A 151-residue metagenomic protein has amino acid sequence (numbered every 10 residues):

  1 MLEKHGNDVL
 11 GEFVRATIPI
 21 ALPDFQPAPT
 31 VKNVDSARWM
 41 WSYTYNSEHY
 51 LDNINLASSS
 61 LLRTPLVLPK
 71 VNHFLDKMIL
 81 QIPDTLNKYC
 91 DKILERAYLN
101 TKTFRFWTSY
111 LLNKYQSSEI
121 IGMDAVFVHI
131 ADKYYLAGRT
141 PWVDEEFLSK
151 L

Functional and structural regions predicted by a protein language model:
M1-L151: Oxidative protein folding and maturation machinery
